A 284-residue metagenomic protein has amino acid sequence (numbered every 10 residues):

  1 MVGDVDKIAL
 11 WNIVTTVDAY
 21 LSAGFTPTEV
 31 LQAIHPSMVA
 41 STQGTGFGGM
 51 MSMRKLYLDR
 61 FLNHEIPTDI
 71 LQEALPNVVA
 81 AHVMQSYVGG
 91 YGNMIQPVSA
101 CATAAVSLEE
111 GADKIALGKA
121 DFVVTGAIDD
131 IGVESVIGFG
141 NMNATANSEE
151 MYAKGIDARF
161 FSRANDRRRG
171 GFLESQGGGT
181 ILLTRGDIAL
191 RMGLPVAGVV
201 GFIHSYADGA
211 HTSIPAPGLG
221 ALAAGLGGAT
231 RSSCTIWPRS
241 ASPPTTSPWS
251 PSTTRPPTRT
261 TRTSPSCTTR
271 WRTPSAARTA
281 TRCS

Functional and structural regions predicted by a protein language model:
M1-L10, G48-L62, P67-E110, M142-L173 (+1 more regions): Conserved catalytic cysteine-centered active-site region of acyl-thioester-dependent Claisen-condensing enzymes
M1-S41, S107-E110, A224-T246: Conserved active-site "lid/cap" helical segment
W11-F25, P76, M94-D129, F172-L194: Active-site-proximal alpha-helical scaffold in enzymes
T16, S41, V83, A104 (+5 more regions): Conserved small-residue
E29-A40, M94-S99, V123-I128, P195-H204 (+2 more regions): Beta-strand segments within the central parallel beta-sheet cores of soluble alpha/beta enzyme folds
K119-G170, I203-P217, S252-R262, T279 (+1 more regions): Acyl-CoA/ACP chain-elongation machinery
Y152-S242, P248-W249: Condensing-enzyme catalytic core mediating Claisen C-C bond formation in acyl metabolism
R231-R278, R282-C283: Low-complexity basic/metal-binding stretches
